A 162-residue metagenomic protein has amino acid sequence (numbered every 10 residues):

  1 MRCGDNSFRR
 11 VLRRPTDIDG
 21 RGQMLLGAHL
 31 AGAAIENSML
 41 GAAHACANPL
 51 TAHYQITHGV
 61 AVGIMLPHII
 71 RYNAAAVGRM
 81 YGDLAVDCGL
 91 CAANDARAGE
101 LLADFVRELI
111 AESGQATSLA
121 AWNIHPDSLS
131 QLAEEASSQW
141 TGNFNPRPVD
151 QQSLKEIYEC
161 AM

Functional and structural regions predicted by a protein language model:
M1-F105: Active-site segments that bind and position negatively charged phosphate/pyrophosphate groups
Y81, C91-M162: C-terminal charged capping/lid subdomain of soluble metabolic enzymes
